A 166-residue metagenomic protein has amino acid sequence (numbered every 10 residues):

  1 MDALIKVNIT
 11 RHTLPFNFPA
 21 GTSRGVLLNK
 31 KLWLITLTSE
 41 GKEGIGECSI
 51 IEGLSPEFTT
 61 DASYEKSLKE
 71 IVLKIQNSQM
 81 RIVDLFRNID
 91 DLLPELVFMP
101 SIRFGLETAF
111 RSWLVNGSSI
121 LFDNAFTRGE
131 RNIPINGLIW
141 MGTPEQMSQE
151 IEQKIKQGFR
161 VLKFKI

Functional and structural regions predicted by a protein language model:
D2-I166: N-terminal capping/lid subdomain adjacent to the active-site entrance of alpha/beta enzymes
